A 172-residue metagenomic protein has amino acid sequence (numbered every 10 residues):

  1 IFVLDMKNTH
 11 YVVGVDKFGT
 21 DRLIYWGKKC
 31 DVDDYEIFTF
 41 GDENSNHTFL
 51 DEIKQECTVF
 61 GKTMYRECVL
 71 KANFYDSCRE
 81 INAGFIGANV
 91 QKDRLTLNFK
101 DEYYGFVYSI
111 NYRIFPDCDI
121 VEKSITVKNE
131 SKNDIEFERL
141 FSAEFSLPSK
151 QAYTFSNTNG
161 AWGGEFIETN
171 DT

Functional and structural regions predicted by a protein language model:
V3, Y11, D21-T172: Polysaccharide-binding surfaces and accessory modules of carbohydrate-active proteins
D16-K17: Contiguous, structured surface segment used for ligand recognition
